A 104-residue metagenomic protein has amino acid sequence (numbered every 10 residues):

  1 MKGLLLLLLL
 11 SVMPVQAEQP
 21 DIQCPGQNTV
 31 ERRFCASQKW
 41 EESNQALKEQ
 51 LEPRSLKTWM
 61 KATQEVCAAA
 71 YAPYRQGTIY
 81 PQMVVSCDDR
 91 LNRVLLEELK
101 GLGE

Functional and structural regions predicted by a protein language model:
M1-L7: Sec-dependent signal peptide recognition, specifically the positively charged N-region followed immediately by
V12-P14: N-terminal signal peptide c-region/cleavage motif recognized by signal peptidases
Q16-E104: N-terminal alpha-helical modules
